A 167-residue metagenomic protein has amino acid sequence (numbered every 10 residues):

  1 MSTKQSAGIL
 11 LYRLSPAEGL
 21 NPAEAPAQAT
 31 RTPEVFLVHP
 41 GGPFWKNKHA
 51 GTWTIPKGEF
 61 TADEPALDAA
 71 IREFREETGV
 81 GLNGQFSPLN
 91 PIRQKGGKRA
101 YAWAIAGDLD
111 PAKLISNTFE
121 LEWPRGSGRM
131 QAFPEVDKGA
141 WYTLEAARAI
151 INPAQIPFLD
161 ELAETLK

Functional and structural regions predicted by a protein language model:
M1-T54, W103: N-terminal strand-loop-strand
K4, P91-G128, A140, L162 (+1 more regions): Active-site-adjacent beta-strand/loop module that shapes the phosphate/pyrophosphate-binding cleft
S15-A17, G42-W45, T61-A62, G96-G97 (+1 more regions): Short, charged/polar surface micro-motifs in flexible loops or helix N-caps
N47, D63, I150: Residues that scaffold the ATP/ADP-binding catalytic core of kinase and kinase-like folds
T54, G97, Q131-E135: Short glycine-enriched loop/turn motifs at secondary-structure junctions
I55-L89, T143: The catalytic Nudix box helix
I115-P157: NUDIX/MutT-family hydrolases
